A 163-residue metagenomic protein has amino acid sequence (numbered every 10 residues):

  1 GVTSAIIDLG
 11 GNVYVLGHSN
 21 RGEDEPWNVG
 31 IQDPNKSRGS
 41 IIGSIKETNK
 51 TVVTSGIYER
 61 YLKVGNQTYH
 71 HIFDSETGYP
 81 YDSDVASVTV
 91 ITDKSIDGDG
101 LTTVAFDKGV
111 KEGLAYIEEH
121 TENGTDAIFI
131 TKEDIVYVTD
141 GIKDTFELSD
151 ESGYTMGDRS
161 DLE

Functional and structural regions predicted by a protein language model:
G1-E163: Mature catalytic core of soluble alpha/beta enzymes
